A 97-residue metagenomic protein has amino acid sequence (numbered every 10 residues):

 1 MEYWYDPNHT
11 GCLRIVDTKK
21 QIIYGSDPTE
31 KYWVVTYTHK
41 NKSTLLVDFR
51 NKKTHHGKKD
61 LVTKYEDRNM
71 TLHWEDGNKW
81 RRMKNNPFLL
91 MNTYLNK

Functional and structural regions predicted by a protein language model:
M1-R14, K19-G25, E75-R82, N92-Y94: Tryptophan-anchored aromatic micro-motifs
M1-Y5, T18-Y24, K40-K52, D67-L72: Short, hydrophobic/aromatic-rich segments at coil-to-beta transitions
N8-T10, Y24-W33, D48-H56, H73-K79: Secondary-structure transition/turn motif
C12-D17, K31-N41, K53-D67: Short, exposed beta-strand/loop patches in secreted or surface proteins that constitute
Y37, L90-K97: Low-complexity, intrinsically disordered flanking regions
D60-K84: Short, compact, well-ordered microdomains
